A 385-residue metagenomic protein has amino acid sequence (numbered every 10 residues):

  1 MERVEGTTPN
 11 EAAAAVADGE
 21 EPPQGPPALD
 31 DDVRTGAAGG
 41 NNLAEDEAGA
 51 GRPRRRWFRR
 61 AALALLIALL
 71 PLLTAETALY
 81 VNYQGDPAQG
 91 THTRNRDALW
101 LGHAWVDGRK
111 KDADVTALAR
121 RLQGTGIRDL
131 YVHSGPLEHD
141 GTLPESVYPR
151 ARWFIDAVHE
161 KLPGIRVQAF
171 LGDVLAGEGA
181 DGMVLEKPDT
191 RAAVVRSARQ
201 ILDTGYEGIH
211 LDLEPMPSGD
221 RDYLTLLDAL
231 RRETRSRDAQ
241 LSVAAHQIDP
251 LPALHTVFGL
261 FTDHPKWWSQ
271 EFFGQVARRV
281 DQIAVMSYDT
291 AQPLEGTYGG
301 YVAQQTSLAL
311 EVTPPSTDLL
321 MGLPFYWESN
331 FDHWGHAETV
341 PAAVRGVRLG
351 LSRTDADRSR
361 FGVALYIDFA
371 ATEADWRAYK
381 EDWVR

Functional and structural regions predicted by a protein language model:
M1-F58: N-terminal Lys/Arg-rich, disordered targeting/topogenic segments
R60-A78: Hydrophobic membrane-insertion alpha-helices, especially the h-region of bacterial N-terminal signal peptides
T77-T91: Aromatic-capped interface at the extracytoplasmic side of an N-terminal signal-anchor transmembrane helix
A78, Y288, E311-R385: Substrate-binding cleft of secreted/luminal carbohydrate-active enzymes
Q89-V115, R121-G124, D129, H133-A277: Chitinase-like catalytic core of GlcNAc-active glycosidases
L130, L211, I283, M321 (+1 more regions): Conserved, mostly hydrophobic/aromatic
G135, E214, Y288-D289, D368: Flexible loop residues that form catalytic and substrate-binding hotspots at small-molecule/glycan-binding clefts
M216-D220, A239-L310, D332-L349: Extracellular glycoside hydrolase catalytic/binding regions
